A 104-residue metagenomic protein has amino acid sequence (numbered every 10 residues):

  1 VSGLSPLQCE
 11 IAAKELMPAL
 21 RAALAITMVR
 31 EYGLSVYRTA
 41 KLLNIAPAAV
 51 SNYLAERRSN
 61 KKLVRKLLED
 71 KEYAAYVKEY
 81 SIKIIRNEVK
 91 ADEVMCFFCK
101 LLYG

Functional and structural regions predicted by a protein language model:
S2-R21: Short, Lys/Arg-enriched anionic-surface-contact patches
M17-G33: Short, amphipathic alpha-helical "recognition" segments used to contact nucleic acids or chromatin
S35-K41: Short alpha-helical "recognition helix" segments of helix-turn-helix
V50-S51: Key DNA-contacting residues within the recognition helix of helix-turn-helix
R57-R58: C-terminal flanking helix
K61-E79: Short Lys/Arg-enriched helix C-cap and helix-to-coil transition segments that create basic nucleic-acid-contact patches
A75-G104: Helix-turn-helix/homeodomain-like alpha-helical modules used for DNA recognition and transcription-factor dimerization
